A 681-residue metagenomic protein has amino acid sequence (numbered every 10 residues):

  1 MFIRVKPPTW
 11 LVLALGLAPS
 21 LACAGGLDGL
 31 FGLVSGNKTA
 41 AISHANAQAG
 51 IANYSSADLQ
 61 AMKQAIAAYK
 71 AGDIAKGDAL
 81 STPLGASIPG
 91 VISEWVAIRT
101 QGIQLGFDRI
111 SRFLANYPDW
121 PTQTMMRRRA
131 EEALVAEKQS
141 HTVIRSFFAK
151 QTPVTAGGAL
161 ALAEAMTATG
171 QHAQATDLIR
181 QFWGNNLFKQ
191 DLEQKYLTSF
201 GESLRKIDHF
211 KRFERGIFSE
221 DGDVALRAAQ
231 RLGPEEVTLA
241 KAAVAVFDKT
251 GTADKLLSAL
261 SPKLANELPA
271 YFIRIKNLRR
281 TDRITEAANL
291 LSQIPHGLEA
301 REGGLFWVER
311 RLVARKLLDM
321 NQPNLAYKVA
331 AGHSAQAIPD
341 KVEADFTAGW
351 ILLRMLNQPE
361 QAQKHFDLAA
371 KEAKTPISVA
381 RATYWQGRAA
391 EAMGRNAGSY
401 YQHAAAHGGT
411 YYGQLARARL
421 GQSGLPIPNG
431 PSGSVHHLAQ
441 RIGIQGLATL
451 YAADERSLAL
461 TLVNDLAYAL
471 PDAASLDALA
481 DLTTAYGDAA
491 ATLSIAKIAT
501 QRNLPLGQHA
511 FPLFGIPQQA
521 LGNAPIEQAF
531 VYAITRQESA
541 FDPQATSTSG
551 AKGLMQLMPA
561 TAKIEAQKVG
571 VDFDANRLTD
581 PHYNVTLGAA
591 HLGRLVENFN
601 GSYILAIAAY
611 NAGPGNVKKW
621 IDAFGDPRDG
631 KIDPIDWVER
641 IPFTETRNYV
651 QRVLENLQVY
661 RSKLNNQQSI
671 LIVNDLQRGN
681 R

Functional and structural regions predicted by a protein language model:
L11-S20: Bacterial N-terminal signal peptides
G25-V96, P426-G443, A452: N-terminal leader/linker segments that initiate helical-solenoid repeat arrays
Q48-Y54, D78-I88, R99-G102, R112-P121 (+15 more regions): Solenoid-like repeat scaffolds
Q64, E94-A97, A130, L162 (+8 more regions): Structural register within alpha-helical repeat arrays
A68, Q101, L134, M166 (+9 more regions): Residue at a conserved register position within TPR or TPR-like alpha-solenoid repeats
W95, S111-R112, N116, T281 (+9 more regions): Catalytic glycan-binding domains that act on GlcNAc-containing polysaccharides
